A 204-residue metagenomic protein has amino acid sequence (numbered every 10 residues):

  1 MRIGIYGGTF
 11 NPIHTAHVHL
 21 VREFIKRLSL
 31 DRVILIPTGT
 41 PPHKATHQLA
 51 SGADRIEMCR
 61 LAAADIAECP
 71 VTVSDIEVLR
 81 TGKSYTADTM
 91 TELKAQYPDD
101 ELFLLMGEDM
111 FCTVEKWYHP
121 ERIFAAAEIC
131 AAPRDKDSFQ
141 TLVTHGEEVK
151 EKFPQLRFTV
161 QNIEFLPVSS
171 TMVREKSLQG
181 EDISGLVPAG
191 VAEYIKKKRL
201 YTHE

Functional and structural regions predicted by a protein language model:
M1-E204: Nucleotidyltransferase catalytic core that binds NTPs
